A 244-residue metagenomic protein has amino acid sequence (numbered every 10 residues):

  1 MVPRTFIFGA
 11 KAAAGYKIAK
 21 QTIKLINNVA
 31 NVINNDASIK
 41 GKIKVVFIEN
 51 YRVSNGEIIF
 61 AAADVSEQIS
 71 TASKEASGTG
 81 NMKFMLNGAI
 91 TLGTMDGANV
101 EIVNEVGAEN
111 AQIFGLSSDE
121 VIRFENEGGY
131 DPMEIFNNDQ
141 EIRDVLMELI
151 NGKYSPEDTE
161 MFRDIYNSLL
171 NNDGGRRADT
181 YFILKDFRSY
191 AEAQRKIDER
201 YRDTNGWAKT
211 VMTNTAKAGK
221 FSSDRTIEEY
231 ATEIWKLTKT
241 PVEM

Functional and structural regions predicted by a protein language model:
M1-E57, A61, T71, K236 (+1 more regions): Long, K/E/R/D-enriched contiguous segments that form extended
A61-A63, I69-R225, E229-M244: Catalytic binding pocket for nucleotide-activated donors in carbohydrate/polymer assembly enzymes
